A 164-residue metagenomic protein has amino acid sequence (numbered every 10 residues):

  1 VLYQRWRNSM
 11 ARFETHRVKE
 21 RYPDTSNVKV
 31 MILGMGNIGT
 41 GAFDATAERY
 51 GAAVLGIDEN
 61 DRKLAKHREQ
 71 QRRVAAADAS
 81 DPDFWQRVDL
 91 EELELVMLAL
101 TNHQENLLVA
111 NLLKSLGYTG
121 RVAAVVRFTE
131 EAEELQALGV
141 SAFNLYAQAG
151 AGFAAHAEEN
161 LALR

Functional and structural regions predicted by a protein language model:
V1-R164: Cytosolic regulatory regions of ion transport systems
